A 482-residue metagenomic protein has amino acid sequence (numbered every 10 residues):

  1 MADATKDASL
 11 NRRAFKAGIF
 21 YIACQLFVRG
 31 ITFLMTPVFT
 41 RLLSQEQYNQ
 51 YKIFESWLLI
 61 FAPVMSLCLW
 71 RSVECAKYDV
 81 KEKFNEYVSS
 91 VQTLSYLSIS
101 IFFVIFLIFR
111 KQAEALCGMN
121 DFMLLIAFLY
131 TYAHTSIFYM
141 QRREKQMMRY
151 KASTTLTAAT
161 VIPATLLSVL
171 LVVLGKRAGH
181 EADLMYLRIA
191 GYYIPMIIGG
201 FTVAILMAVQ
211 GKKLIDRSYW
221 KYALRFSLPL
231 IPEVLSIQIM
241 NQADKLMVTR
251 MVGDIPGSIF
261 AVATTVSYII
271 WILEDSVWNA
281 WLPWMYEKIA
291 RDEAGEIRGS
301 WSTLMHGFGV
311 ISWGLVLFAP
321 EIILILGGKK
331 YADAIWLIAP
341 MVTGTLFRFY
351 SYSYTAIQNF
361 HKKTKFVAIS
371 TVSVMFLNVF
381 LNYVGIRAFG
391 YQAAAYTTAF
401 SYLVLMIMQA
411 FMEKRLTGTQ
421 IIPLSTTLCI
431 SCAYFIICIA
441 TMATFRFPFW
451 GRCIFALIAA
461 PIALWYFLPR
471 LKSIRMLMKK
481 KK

Functional and structural regions predicted by a protein language model:
M1-L10, A14, A178-G191, I197-N241 (+4 more regions): Interhelical loop/hinge segments that connect adjacent transmembrane helices in multipass membrane
A2-D7, I439-K482: Membrane-proximal transmembrane or re-entrant/amphipathic helices at the cytosolic face
S9-W70, S98-I99, F103-L107, Y130 (+6 more regions): Signature of the first transmembrane helix
K16-V28, I53-F54, L59-R110, M123 (+4 more regions): Membrane-water interface segments that mark the loop-to-transmembrane alpha-helix transition
L26, M65, Q92-L116, L166-L174 (+3 more regions): Alpha-helical transmembrane segments of multi-pass membrane transport and lipid-handling proteins
M65-K81, A263-D292, R298-M305, T355-F360: Helix-loop junctions and terminal segments of transmembrane helices in multi-pass membrane transport/translocation
A76, A133-T155, G211, V342-S373 (+1 more regions): Membrane-interface junctions at transmembrane-helix termini in multi-pass inner-membrane proteins
L125, T154-V209, T264-S267, V372-L377 (+3 more regions): Hydrophobic alpha-helical transmembrane segments
